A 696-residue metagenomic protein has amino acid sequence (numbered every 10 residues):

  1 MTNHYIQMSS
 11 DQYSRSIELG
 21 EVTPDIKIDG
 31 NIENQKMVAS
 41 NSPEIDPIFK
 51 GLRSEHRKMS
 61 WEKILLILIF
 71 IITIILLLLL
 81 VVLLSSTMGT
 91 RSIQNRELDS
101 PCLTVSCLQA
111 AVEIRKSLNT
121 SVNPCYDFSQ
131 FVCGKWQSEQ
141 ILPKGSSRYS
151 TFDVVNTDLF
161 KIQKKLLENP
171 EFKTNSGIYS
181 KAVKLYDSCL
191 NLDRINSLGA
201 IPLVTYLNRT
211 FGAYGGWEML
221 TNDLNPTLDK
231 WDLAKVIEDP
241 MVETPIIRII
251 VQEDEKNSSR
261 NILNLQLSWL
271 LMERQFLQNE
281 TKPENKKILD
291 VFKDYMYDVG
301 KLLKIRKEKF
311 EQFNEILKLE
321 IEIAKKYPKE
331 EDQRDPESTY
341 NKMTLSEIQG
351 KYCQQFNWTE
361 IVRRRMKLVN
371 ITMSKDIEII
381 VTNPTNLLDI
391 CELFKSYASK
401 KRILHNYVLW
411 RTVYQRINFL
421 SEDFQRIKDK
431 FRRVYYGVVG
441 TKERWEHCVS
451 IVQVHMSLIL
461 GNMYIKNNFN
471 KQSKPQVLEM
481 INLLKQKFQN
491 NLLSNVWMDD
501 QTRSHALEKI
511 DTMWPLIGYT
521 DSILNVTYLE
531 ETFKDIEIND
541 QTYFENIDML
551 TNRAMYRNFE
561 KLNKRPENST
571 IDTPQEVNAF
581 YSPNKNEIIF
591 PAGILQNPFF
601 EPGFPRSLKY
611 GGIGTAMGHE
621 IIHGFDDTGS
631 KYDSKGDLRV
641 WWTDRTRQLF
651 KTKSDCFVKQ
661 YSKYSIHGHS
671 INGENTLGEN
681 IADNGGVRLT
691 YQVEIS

Functional and structural regions predicted by a protein language model:
M1-I45: Intrinsically disordered, low-complexity cytosolic terminal tails
I45-E560, N680-S696: Zn2+-dependent metallopeptidase catalytic domains
E139-P143, R274-F276, Y327, F600-G603 (+2 more regions): Short, solvent-exposed loop/turn and secondary-structure capping segments
R260-Q266, M456-L460, P583-Q596, R647-H667: Active-site-adjacent bridging/hinge elements
L270, N586, G593-N597, G618-H623 (+1 more regions): Short, glycine-/Ser/Thr-/acidic-enriched flexible segments
D499, F590, L608-S630, A682: Active-site recognition of the HExxH zinc-binding catalytic motif
D535-L608, Q648, T652-D655: Active-site-adjacent "gating/activation" loops or surface patches in catalytic cores
I621, D626-I671, G678-I681, G685-E694: Post-HExxH zinc-binding segment in Zn-dependent metallohydrolases
